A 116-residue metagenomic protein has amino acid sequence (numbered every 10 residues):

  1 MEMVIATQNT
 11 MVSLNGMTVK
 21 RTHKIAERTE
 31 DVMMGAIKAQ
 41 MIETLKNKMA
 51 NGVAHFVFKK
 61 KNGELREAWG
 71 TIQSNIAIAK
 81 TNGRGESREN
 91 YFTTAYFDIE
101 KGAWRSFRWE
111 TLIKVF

Functional and structural regions predicted by a protein language model:
M1-K20: Eukaryotic low-complexity, non-globular regulatory regions
E27-T44, W69-N82: Charged, amphipathic alpha-helical segments
A50-F58: A short, Trp-centered hydrophobic/proline-enriched beta-strand micro-motif
V57-K60, I72: The feature represents the first ordered module of a protein
E67-W69, S106: A sequence-level detector of short linear motifs
I72-A103: Acidic, aromatic-enriched beta-alpha/helix-loop junctions
G102-F116: Structured surface patches comprising rigid loops and adjacent beta-strands/short helices at the edges of well-ordered
